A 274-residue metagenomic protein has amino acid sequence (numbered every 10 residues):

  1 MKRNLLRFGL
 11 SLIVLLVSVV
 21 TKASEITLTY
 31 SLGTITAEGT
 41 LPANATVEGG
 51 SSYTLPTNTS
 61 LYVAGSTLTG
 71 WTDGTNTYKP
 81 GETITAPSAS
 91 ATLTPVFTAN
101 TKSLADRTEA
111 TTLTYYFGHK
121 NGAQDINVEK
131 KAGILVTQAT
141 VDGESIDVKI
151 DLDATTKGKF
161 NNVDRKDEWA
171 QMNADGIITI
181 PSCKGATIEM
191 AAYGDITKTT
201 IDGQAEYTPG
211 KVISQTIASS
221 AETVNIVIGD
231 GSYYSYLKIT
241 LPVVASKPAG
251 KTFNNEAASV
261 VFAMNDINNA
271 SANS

Functional and structural regions predicted by a protein language model:
M1-E25: Sec-dependent, cleavable N-terminal signal peptides
A23-K102, K251, A270: Secondary-structure capping and domain/repeat boundary segments
S88-S90, G185, A221-T223: Extracellular Ig-like/FN3 beta-sandwich strand-entry sites
K102-M172, T252-S274: N-terminal targeting leaders for non-cytosolic proteins
F160-G185, G210-S214, Y233-Y236: Short beta-strands within extracellular/lumenal beta-sheet-rich domains
S182-I196: A short beta-strand element within beta-rich, extracytoplasmic domains of secreted/secretory-pathway proteins
G194-Y207: Short, surface-exposed beta-strand/strand-loop-strand elements in extracellular ectodomains
I226-Y233: Short beta-strand-plus-loop segments that form exposed binding edges in beta-rich domains
